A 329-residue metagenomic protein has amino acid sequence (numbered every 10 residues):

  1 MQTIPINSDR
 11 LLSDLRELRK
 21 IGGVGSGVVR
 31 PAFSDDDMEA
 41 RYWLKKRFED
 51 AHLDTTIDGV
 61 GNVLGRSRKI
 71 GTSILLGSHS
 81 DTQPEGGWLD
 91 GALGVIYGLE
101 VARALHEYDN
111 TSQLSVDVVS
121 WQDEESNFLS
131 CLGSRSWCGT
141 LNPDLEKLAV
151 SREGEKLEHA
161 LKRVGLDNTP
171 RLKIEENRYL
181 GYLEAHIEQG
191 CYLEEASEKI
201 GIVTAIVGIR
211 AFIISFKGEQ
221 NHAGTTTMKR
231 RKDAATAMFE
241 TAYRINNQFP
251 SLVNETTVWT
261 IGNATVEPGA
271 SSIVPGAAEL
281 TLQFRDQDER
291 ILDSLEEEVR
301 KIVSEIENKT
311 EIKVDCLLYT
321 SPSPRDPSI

Functional and structural regions predicted by a protein language model:
Q2-S34: N-terminal capping segment at the start of a domain
G23-R68: A non-catalytic alpha/beta surface segment that caps or lines the substrate-entry region of metallo-dependent hydrolase
A51, V63-D90, G98: Catalytic-core environment of secreted peptidases
P84-E146: A generic, well-ordered mixed alpha/beta core segment in the N-terminal half of proteins
D123-E289: Midchain, well-structured core segments that form catalytic/ion-binding scaffolds
L295-I302: Short amphipathic alpha-helices in soluble, non-transmembrane regions that often serve as interface/regulatory elements
E297, D315-S321: An extended, acidic, His-containing surface patch that forms the Zn2+-binding/catalytic region of metallohydrolases
Y319-I329: Single conserved hydrophobic/aromatic residue that forms the stacking wall/gate of nucleotide- or nucleobase-binding
